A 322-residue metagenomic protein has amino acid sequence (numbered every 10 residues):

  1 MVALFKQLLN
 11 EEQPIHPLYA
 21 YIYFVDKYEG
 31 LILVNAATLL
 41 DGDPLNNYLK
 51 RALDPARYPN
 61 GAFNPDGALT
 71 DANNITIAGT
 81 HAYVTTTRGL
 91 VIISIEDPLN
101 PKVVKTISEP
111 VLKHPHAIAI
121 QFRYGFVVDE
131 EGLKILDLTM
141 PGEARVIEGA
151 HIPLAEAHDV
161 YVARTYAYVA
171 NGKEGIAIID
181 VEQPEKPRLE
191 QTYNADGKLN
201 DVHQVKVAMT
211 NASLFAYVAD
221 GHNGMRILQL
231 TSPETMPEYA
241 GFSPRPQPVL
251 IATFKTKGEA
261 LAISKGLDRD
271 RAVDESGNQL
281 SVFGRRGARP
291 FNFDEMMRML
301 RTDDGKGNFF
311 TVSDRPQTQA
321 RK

Functional and structural regions predicted by a protein language model:
M1-K322: Feature marking well-ordered beta-strand scaffolds used for ligand recognition
